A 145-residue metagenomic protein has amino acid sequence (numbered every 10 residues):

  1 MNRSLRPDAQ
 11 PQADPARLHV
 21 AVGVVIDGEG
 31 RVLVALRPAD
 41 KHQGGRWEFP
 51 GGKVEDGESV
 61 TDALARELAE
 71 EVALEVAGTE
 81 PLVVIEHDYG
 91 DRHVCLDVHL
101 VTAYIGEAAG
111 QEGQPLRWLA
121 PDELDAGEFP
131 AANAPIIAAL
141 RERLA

Functional and structural regions predicted by a protein language model:
N2-V32, K53: Conserved N-terminal beta-strand and adjoining loop/helix that marks the start of the Nudix/MutT-like hydrolase domain
H19-A21, G30, V94-D97, Q114: Change "...and in nucleic-acid phosphodiester-cleaving endonucleases..." to "...and in nucleic-acid processing enzymes
I26-R31, D40-K41, E55-D56, T102-E107: Short, charged/polar surface micro-motifs in flexible loops or helix N-caps
D27, E75, V84-A108, R117: Active-site-adjacent beta-strand/loop module that shapes the phosphate/pyrophosphate-binding cleft
K41-R46, W118: A conserved beta-turn-beta hairpin within the catalytic core of GNAT-like acetyltransferases that forms part
F49-P81, A120: The catalytic Nudix box helix
L100-T102, A108-L140: NUDIX/MutT-family hydrolases
